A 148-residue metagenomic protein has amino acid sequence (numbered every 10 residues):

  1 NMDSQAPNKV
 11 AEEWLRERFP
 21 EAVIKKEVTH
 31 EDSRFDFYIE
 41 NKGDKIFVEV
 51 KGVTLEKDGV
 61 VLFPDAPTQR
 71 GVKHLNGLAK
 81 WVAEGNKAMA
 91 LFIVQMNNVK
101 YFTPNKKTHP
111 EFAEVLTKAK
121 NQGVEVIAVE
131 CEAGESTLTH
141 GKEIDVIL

Functional and structural regions predicted by a protein language model:
N1-M2, V61-T68, F102-T103: Flexible, glycine/proline-enriched loop segments at strand-loop-helix junctions that form or flank small-ligand binding
N1-P20: Extended, charged alpha/beta regions that create polyanion-binding interfaces
V10, H74-G77: Well-ordered alpha-helical segments embedded in enzymatic catalytic cores
E17-D32: A short acidic/basic microdomain associated with nuclease active sites
V28, R34-K42, D65, V72-K73 (+1 more regions): NTP/phosphate- and nucleic-acid-binding module
E31-S33, V53-E56, M96-N98, G134-E135: Short, catalytically relevant binding-site loops at active-site mouths
F35-D65, L78: Conserved catalytic cores of phosphodiester-cleaving nucleases, focusing on short active-site segments
P67, N76, V82, K87-M89 (+2 more regions): Non-catalytic C-terminal interaction segments of nucleic acid-processing enzymes
